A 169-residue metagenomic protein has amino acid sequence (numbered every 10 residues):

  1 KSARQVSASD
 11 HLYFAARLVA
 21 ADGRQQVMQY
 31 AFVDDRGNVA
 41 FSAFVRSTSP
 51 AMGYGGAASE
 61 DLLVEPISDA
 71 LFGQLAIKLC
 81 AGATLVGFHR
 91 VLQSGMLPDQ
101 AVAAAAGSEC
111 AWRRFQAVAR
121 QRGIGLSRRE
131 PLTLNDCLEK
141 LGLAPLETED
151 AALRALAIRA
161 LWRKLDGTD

Functional and structural regions predicted by a protein language model:
K1-S2, K140, L146-D169: Acidic two-metal-ion nuclease catalytic site recognized across multiple nuclease folds, prominently DnaQ/RNase D-T
A3-A101, P131-L143: Conserved non-catalytic scaffold segment of RNase H-like nuclease domains
S49-A51, R114-A117, R154: A short acidic, often aromatic-flanked loop/helix-cap motif at beta-alpha or helix-coil junctions that lines enzyme
A104-A105: A short, structured loop/turn motif at beta-sheet edges
E109-R129: Short alpha-helix plus adjacent loop in nuclease-associated cores
W112, P131-N135, A155-W162: Hydrophobic, well-ordered secondary-structure segments
